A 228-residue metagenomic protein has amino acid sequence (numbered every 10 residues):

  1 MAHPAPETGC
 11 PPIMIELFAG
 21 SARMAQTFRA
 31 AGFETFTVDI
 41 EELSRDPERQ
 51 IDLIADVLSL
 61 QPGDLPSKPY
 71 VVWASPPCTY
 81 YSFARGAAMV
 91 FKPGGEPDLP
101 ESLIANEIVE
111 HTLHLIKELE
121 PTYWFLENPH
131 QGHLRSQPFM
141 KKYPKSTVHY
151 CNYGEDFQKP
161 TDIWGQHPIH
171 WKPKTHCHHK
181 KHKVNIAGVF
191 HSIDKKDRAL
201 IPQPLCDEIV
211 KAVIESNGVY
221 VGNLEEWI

Functional and structural regions predicted by a protein language model:
M1-I228: Conserved active-site and SAM-binding loop architecture of S-adenosyl-L-methionine-dependent nucleic-acid
